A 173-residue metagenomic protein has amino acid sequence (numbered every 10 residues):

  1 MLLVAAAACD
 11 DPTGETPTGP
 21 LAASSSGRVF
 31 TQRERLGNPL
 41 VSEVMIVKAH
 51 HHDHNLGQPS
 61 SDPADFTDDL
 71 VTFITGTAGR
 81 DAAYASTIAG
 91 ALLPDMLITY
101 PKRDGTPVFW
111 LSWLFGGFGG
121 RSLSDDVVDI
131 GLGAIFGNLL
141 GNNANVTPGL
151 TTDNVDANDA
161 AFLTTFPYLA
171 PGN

Functional and structural regions predicted by a protein language model:
V4-A8: C-terminal motif of bacterial Sec signal peptides marking the signal peptidase cleavage site
D11: Short, conserved catalytic or interaction motifs in soluble domains
G14-N173: Surface-exposed extracytoplasmic segments
